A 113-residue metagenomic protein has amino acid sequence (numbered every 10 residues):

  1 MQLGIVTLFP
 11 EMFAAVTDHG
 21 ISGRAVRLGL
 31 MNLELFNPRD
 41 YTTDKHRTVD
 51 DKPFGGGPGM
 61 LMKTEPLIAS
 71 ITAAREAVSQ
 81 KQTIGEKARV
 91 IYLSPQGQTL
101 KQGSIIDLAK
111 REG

Functional and structural regions predicted by a protein language model:
M1-A77, Q82: N-terminal nucleotide/polyanion-binding subdomain common to many enzyme families
L61-G113: S-adenosyl-L-methionine/SAH cofactor-binding core of RNA-modifying enzymes
